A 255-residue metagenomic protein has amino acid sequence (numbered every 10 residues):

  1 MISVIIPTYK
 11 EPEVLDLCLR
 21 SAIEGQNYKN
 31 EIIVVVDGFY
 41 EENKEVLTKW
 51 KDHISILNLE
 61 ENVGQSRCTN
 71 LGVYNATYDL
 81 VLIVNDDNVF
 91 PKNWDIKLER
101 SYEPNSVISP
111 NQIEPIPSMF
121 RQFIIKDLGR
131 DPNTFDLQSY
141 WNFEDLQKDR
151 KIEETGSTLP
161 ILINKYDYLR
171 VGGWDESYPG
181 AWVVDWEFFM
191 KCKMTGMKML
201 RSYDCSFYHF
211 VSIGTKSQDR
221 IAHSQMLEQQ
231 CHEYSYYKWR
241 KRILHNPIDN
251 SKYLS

Functional and structural regions predicted by a protein language model:
M1-S21: N-proximal low-complexity "stem/linker" segments adjacent to membrane-targeting elements
R20-K29: Short, acidic, metal-binding catalytic loop of nucleotide-sugar glycosyltransferases
Y28, V36-E45, N85, V89: A conserved acidic beta->alpha catalytic loop
L59-A76: Glycine-rich, basic loop-to-helix element that forms the pyrophosphate-binding segment of sugar-nucleotide handling
V81: Short aromatic/hydrophobic "clamp" motif used to bind/position activated sugar donors
N93-D131: Conserved donor NDP-sugar-binding/catalytic core segment of glycosyltransferases
N142-I163: A recurrent flexible, glycine/aromatic-enriched loop bordering the glycosyltransferase active site that acts as
T155-T158, L169-K193, M197-Y208: Donor nucleotide-sugar recognition loop
